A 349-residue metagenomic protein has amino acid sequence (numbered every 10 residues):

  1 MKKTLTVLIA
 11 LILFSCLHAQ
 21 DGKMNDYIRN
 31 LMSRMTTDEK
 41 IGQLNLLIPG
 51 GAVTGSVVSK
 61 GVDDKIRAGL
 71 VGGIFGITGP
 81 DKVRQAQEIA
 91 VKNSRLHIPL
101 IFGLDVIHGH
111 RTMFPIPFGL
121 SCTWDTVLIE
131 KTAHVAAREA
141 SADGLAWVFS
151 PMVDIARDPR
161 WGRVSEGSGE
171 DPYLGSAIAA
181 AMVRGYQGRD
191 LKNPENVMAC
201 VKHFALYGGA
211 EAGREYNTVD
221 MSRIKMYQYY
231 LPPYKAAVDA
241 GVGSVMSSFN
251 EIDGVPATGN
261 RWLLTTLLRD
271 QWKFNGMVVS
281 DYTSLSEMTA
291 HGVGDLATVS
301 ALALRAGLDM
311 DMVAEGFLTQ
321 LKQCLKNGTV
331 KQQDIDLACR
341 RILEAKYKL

Functional and structural regions predicted by a protein language model:
M1-D21: Bacterial Sec-dependent N-terminal signal peptides
C16-L349: Glycoside hydrolase catalytic-domain context in secreted enzymes
